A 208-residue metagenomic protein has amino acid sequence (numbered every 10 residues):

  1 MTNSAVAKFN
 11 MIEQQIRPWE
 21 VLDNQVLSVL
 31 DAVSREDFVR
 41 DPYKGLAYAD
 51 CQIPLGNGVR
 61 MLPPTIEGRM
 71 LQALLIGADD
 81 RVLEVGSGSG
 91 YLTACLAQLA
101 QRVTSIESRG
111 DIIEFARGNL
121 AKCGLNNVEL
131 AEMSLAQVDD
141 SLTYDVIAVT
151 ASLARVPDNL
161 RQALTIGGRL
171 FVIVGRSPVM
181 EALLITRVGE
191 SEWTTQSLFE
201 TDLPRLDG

Functional and structural regions predicted by a protein language model:
M1-L83, Y91-C95, L99, I112-C123 (+2 more regions): Class I SAM-dependent transferase core
L75-T194: Conserved nucleotide-cofactor-binding alpha/beta core module
